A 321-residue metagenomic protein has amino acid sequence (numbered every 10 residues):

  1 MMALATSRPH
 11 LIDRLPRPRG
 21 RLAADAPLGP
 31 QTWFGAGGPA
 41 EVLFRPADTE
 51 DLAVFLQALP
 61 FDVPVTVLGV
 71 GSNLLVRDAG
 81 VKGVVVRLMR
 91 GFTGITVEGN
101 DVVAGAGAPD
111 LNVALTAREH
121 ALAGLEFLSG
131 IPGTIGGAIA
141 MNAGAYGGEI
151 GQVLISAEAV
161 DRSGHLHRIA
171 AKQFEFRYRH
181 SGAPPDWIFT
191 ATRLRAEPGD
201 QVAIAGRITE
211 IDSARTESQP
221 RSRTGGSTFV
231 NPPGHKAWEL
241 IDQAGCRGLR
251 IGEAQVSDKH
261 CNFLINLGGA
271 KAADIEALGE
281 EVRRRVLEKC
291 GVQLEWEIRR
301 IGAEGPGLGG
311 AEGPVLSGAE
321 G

Functional and structural regions predicted by a protein language model:
M1-R19, P306-G321: Short, low-complexity, intrinsically disordered N-terminal peptides in bacterial proteins
L4-I135, A145: Anion-binding (especially nucleotide phosphate/pyrophosphate-binding) glycine-rich loop and adjoining beta-alpha core
T6, G29, A47-E50, A108 (+9 more regions): Conserved active-site and cofactor/substrate-binding residues in soluble primary-metabolism enzymes
A23-A24, V160-E280, R284-G313, G318-G321: Phosphate/pyrophosphate- and phosphate-bearing ligand-binding catalytic cores of soluble enzymes
R45-P46, L75-D78, V86-R87, T116 (+5 more regions): Short beta-strand-to-turn element immediately C-terminal to the catalytic PLP-Schiff-base lysine in fold type I
T93-V97, A159, F229: A structural signal for short hydrophobic beta-strand segments in well-ordered beta-sheet cores
T96-G99, A138-I139, W187-T190: Acidic/polar active-site rim loop that often engages polyanionic ligands
R118-S163, A170: Phosphate-binding/catalytic loop of phosphoryl-transfer enzymes
